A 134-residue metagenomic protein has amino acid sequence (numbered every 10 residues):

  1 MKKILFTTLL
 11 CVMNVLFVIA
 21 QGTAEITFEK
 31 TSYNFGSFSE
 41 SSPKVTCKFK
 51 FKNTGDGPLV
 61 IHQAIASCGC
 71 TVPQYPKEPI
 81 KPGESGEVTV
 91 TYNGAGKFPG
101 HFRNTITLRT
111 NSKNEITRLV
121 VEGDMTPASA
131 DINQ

Functional and structural regions predicted by a protein language model:
I4-I19: Sec-dependent N-terminal signal peptides
Q21-K50, T54, M125-Q134: Beta-sheet-dominated interaction scaffolds and their linkers
C47-N53, V90, N104-R109: Buried hydrophobic-core signal for structured, non-transmembrane domains
T54-G57, G96, S112: Short, acidic/polar linear motifs in exposed loop/turn regions
D56-E87: Surface-exposed binding patches on compact interaction domains or structured appendages
V88-G96: Short, hydrophobic beta-strand segments
F98-P127: Terminal connector regions
